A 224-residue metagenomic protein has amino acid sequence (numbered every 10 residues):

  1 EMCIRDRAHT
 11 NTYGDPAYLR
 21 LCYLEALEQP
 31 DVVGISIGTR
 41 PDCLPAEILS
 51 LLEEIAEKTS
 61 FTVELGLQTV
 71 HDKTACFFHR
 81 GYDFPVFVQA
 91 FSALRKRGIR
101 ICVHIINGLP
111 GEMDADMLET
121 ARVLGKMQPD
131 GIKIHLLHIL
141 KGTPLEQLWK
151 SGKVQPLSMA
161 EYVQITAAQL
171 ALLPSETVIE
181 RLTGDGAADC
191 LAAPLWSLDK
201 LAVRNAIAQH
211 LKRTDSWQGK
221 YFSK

Functional and structural regions predicted by a protein language model:
M2-I4: Short, small-residue-biased leader/transition segments that mark boundaries at the very start of proteins
A8-L21, G34-G98, I106-Q128, L145-A160: Conserved non-cysteine loop/helix-boundary elements of the Radical SAM core domain that shape
Y23-E28: Leucine-rich repeat
Q29-V32, A90-I101, M127, I165-T177: A structural motif corresponding to the C-terminal end of an alpha-helix and its immediate exit/capping segment
S36, E64, C102, K133 (+1 more regions): Structural detector of well-ordered beta-strand residues that form the stable sheet scaffold of enzyme domains
T39, L136, G186: Residues that line or immediately flank small-molecule/substrate-binding pockets and catalytic motifs
I106-N107, I134-I139: Histidine- and/or cysteine-centered catalytic micro-motif in compact active-site loops
G125, G131, I139-K224: Auxiliary Fe-S-binding modules of radical SAM enzymes
